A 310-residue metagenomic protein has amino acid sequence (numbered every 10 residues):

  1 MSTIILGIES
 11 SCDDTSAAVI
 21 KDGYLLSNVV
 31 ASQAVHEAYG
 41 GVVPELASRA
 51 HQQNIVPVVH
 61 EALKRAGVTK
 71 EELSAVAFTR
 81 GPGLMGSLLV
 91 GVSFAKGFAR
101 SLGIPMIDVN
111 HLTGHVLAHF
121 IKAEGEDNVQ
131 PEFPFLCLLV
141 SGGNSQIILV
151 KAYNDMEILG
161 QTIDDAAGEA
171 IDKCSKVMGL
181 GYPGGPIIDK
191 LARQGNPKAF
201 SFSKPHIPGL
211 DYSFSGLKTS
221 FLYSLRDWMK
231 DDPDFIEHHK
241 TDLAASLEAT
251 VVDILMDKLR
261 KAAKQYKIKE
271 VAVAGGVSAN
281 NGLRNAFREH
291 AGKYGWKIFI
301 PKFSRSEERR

Functional and structural regions predicted by a protein language model:
M1-S2, V109-F135: Conserved phosphate-binding catalytic cores of ATP/NTP-utilizing and phosphoryl-transfer enzymes
S2-P82: N-terminal beta-alpha supersecondary unit
T15-I20, C137-L139, S145-L149: Short beta-strand scaffold segments in enzyme catalytic cores
K70-R80, K267-S278, F299-K302: Short glycine-rich phosphate-binding loop at a beta-alpha junction
F78-L102, I121-K122, N281-E289: Short Gly/Thr/Asp-enriched flexible loops that form oxyanion-binding sites at enzyme active sites
T113, K151-N196, T219, Y223-M229: Glycine-rich phosphate-binding loop plus the immediately following alpha-helix
K190-V271, N281-I298: A contiguous, well-structured pocket-lining segment that forms one wall/lid of small-molecule binding clefts in soluble
R309: Conserved small/polar residues in nucleotide/adenosyl-binding loops
